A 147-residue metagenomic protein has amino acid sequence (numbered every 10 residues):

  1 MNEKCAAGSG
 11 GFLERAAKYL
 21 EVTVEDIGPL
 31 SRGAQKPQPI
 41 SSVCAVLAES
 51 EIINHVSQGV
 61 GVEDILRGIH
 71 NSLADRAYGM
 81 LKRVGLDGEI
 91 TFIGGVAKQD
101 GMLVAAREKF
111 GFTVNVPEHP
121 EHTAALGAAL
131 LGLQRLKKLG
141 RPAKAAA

Functional and structural regions predicted by a protein language model:
M1-G8, L66-H70, I93-V96, N115-A125: Active-site nucleophile and cofactor-binding loops and adjacent substrate-binding regions of central metabolic enzymes
M1-K36, Q134: Glycine-rich phosphate-binding loop plus the immediately following alpha-helix
G10-K18, V104, P117-A147: Glycine-rich phosphate-binding/hydrolytic loop that grips phosphoryl groups
Y19-E25, V60, L81, G85 (+1 more regions): Short helix-capping/linker segments at secondary-structure and domain boundaries
V22-H55, R141-K144: Internal, active-site/partner-interface "lid" segment
K36, G61, L86-E89, G111: Short coil/turn connectors at secondary-structure junctions
A48-L81, E121: Adenine-nucleotide phosphate-binding core of ATP-dependent small-molecule kinases
L81-K109, P120-A124: Glycine-rich phosphate-binding loops at beta-strand->alpha-helix junctions
